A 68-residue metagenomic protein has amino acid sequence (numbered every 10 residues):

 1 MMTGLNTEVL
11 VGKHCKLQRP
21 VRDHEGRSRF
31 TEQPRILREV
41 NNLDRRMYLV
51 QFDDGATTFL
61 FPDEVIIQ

Functional and structural regions predicted by a protein language model:
M2-L5, L10-Q68: Basic/aromatic-rich interaction segments and small domains that mediate binding to polyanionic partners
